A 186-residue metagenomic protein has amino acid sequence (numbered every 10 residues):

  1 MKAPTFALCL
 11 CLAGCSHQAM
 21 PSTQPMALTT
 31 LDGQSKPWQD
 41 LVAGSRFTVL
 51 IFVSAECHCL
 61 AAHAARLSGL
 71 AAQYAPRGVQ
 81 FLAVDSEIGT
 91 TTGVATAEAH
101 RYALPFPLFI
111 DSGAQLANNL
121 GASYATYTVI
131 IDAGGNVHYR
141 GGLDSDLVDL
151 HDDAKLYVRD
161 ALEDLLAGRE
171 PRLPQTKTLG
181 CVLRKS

Functional and structural regions predicted by a protein language model:
T5-G14: Bacterial N-terminal signal peptides
S16-D40: N-terminal "domain-start" segment that seeds a small globular fold
S22, R46, S123-A125: Short, small/polar residue-rich loop motifs at catalytic or cofactor-binding pockets
Q39-A61, L162: Short active-site neighborhood of thiol/selenol oxidoreductases, capturing the structured segment around
S45-T48, R77-Q80, L104-F106, A133: Loop/turn elements at helix/coil->beta-strand transitions in domains of secreted/extracellular proteins
A61-Y102, I110-N119: Structural microenvironment flanking redox-active thiols in thiol-disulfide oxidoreductases
E98-D132, V137-R140: Short, internal strand/loop/helix patches that form the active-site neighborhood or redox-interaction surface
I130-S186: Thiol-/selenol-based redox modules, centered on thioredoxin-like and closely related oxidoreductase domains
